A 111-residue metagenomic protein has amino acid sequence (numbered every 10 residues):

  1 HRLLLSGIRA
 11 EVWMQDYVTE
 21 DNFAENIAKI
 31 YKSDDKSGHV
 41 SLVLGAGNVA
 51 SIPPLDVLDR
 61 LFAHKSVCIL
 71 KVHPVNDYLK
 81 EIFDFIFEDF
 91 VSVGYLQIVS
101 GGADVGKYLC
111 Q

Functional and structural regions predicted by a protein language model:
R2-Q111: Rossmann-like NAD(P) dinucleotide-binding subdomain of oxidoreductase/dehydrogenase enzymes
